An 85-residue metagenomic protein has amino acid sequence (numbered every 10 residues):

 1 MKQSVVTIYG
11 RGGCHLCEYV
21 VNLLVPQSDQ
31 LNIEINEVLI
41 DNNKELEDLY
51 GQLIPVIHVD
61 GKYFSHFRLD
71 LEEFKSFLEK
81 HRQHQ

Functional and structural regions predicted by a protein language model:
K2-P26: Local sequence-structure signature of Cys/Sec-based thiol-disulfide redox active-site neighborhoods
E18-N22, D48-L49, L69: Generic recognition of short, well-ordered alpha-helical segments
S28-N32: Short helix-capping segments at alpha-helix termini
I33-K44: Thiol-based oxidoreductase modules, predominantly thioredoxin-like and allied folds used for disulfide exchange
N42-V56: Short Fe-S-cluster ligation motifs
P55-Y63: A short, hydrophobic beta-strand/beta-hairpin element that forms part of a small beta-sheet core
K62-Q85: Non-catalytic, surface beta->alpha helical segment in thiol-disulfide oxidoreductase systems
